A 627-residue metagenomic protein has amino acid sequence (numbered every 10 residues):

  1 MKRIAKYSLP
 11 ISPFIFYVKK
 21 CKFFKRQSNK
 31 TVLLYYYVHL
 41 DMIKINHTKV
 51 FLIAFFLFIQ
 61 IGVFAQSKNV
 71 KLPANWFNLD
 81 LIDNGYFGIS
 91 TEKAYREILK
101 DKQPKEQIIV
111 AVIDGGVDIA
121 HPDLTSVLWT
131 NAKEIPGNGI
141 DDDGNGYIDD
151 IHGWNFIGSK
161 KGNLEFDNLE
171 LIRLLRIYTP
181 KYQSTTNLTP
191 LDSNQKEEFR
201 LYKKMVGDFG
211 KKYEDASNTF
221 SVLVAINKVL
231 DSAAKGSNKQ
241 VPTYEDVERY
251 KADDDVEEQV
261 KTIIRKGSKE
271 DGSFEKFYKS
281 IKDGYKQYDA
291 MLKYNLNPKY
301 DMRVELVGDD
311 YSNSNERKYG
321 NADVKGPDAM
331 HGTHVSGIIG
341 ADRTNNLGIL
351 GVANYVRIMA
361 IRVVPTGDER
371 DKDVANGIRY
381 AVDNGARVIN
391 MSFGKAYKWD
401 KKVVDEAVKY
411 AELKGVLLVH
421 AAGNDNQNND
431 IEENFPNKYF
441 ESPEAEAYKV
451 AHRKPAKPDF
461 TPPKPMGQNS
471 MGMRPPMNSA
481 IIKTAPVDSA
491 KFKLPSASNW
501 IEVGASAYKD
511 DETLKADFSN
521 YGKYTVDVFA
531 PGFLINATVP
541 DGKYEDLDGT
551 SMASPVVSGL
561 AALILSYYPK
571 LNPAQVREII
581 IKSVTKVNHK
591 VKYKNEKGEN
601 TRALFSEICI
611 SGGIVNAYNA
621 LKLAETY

Functional and structural regions predicted by a protein language model:
M1-K68: Bacterial Sec-dependent N-terminal signal peptides
T31-L34, V63-Y86, V416, P455-A480 (+1 more regions): Sec-dependent signal peptide cleavage junction
N46, Q66, V382-N384, V388-M391 (+3 more regions): C-terminal subdomain of the subtilisin-like protease fold in secreted/lumenal serine endopeptidases
K68-A74, N78, L188-K211, S217 (+2 more regions): Short acidic, glycine-rich surface-loop motifs adjacent to enzyme active sites
R96-V110, V117-R370, S496-N499, Y521-T525 (+1 more regions): Subtilisin-like serine protease catalytic core
K105-I109, Y355-M359, D383-I389, L413-L418 (+2 more regions): Loop/turn elements at helix/coil->beta-strand transitions in domains of secreted/extracellular proteins
D114, G423, G549: Active-site glycine-centered loops adjacent to acidic/histidine catalytic or metal-binding residues that shape
V416, K438-S566, K570, Y618: Extracellular S/T/G-rich loop segment that most often corresponds to the catalytic His/Ser-adjacent loop
